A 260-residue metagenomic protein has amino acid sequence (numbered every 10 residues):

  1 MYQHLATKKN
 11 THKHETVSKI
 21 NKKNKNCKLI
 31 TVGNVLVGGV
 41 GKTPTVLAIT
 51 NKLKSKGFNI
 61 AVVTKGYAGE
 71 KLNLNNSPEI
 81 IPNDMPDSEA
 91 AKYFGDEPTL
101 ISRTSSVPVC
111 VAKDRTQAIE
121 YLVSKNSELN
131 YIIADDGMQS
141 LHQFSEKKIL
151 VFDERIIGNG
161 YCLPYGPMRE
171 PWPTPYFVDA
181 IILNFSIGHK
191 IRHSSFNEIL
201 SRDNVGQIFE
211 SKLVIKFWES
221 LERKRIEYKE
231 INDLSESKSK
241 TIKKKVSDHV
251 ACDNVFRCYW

Functional and structural regions predicted by a protein language model:
Y2-N10: Short hydrophobic helices that act as membrane-entry/anchoring signals
T7, I156-I157, F217: Active-site/binding-pocket entry motifs
H12, G188-W260: C-terminal lobe/tail of nucleotide-utilizing enzymes
H14-M85, G188: Walker A (P-loop) phosphate-binding motif
N26-K28, E97, K147-K148, Q207 (+1 more regions): A generic secondary-structure signal marking the coil-to-beta-strand transition
C27, F58, V107, N130-Y131 (+2 more regions): A structural micro-motif
V32-G33, V63, V151, C258-W260: Short hydrophobic segments within beta-strands
Y67-D203, E210: Phosphate/Mg2+-binding loops and adjacent switch elements in nucleotide/diphosphate-handling enzyme cores
